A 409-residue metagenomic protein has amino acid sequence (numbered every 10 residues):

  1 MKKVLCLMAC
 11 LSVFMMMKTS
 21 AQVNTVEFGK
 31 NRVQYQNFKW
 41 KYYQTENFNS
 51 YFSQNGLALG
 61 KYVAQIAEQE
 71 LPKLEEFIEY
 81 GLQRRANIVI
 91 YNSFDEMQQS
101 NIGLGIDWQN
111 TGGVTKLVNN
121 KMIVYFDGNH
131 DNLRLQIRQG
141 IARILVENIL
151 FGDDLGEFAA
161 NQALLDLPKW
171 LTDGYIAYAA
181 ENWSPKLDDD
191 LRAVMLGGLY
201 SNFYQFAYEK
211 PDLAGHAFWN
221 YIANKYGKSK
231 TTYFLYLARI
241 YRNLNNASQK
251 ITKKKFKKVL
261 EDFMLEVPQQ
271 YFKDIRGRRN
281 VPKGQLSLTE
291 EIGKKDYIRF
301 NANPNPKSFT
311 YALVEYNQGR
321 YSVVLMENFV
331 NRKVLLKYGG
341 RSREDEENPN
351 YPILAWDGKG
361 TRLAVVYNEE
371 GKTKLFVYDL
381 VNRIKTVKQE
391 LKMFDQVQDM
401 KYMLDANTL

Functional and structural regions predicted by a protein language model:
M1-E27: Bacterial Sec-dependent N-terminal signal peptides
K3, F394-Q398, T408: Exposed, low-structure sequence patches enriched in small/polar residues
A21-N161, P168, P185-K186: Juxtacatalytic substrate-recognition/specificity segment
R32, I106-K228, T232-E290: Acidic/His/Gly-enriched intrinsically disordered linker/tail segments that often contain short helix/coil "MoRF-like"
K273-Y297, M326-N350, Y378-K401: Multi-bladed beta-propeller domains
S287-V323: Beta-strand-rich domains and repeat architectures in extracellular enzymes and scaffolds, especially beta-propellers
D296-F300, Y321, P352, T373 (+1 more regions): Structural signature of WD-repeat beta-propeller blades
N303, A312-Q318, E327, A355-K359 (+4 more regions): Beta-strand C-termini and the immediately following turn/loop, strongest in propeller blades
